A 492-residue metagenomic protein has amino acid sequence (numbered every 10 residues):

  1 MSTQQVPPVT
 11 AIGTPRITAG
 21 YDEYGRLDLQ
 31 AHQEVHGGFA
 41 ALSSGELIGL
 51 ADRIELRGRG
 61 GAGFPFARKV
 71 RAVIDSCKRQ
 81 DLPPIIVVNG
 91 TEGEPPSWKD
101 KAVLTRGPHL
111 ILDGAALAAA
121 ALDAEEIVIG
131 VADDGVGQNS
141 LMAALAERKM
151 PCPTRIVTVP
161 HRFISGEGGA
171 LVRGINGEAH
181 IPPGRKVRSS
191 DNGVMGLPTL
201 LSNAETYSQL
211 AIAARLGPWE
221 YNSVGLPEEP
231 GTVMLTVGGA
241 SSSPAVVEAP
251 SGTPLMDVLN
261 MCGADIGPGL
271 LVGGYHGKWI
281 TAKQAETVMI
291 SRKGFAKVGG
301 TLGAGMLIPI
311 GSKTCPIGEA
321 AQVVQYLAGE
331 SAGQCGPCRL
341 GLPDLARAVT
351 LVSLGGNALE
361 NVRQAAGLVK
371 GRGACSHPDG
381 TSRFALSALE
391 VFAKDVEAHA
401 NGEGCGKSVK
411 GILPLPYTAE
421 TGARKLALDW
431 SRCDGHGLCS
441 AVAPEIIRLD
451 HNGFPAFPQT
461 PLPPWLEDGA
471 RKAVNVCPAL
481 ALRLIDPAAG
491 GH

Functional and structural regions predicted by a protein language model:
S2-I48: Cofactor-/ligand-binding subdomain signature composed of acidic, glycine-rich, tryptophan-containing flexible loops
D28-Q33, V88-D100, D191-N192, T236-S241: Gly-rich Lys/Arg/Thr-decorated short loops/hinges at beta-loop-alpha junctions or inter-strand turns that position
V35-E46, L50, L82-P84, K101-L104 (+5 more regions): Ferredoxin-type iron-sulfur electron-transfer modules in oxidoreductases and energy-metabolism complexes
D52-V73, R162-R173, A328-C338, G373-A385: Conserved phosphate/anionic-ligand binding catalytic regions in large, soluble enzymes, centered on
L82, D133-S251, C262-A264: Hydrophobic alpha-helical positions that pack around
G107-A121: Histidine-anchored nucleotide/phosphate-binding helix
P230-G239, A249, P414-N452, T460 (+2 more regions): C-terminal accessory/binding modules appended to enzymatic or scaffolding proteins
P337-P343, D379-G380, D434, L438-F454 (+1 more regions): Iron-sulfur cluster-binding cysteine motifs and their immediate structural context in ferredoxin-like electron-transfer
